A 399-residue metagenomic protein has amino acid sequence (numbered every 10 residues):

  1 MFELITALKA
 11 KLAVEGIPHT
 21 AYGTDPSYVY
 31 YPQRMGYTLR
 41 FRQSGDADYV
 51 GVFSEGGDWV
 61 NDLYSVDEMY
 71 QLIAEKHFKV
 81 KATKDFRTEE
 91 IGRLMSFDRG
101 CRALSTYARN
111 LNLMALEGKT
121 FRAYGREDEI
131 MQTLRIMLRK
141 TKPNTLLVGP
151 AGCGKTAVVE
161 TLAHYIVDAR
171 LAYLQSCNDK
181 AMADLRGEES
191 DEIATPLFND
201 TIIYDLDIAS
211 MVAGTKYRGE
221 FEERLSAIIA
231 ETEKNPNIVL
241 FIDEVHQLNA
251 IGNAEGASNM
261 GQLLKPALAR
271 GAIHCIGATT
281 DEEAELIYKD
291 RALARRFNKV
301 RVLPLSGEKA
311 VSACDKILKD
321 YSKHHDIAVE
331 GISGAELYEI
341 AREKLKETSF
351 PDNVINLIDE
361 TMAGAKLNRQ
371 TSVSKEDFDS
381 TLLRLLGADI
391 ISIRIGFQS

Functional and structural regions predicted by a protein language model:
E3-I17: Amphipathic alpha-helical segments
E3-L4, S65, G154, V158: Short amphipathic alpha-helical segments
E15-V50: Amphipathic, interaction-prone secondary-structure segments
G23-T24, Y28, N61-S65, H77: Intrinsically disordered, low-complexity segments enriched in charged and polar residues
G36-A74: Intrinsically disordered, low-complexity regulatory segments enriched in Ser/Thr/Pro and charged residues
W59, D67, Q71-D98: N-terminal, intrinsically disordered, highly charged
T83-S399: AAA+ P-loop NTPase nucleotide-binding core of proteostasis motors
